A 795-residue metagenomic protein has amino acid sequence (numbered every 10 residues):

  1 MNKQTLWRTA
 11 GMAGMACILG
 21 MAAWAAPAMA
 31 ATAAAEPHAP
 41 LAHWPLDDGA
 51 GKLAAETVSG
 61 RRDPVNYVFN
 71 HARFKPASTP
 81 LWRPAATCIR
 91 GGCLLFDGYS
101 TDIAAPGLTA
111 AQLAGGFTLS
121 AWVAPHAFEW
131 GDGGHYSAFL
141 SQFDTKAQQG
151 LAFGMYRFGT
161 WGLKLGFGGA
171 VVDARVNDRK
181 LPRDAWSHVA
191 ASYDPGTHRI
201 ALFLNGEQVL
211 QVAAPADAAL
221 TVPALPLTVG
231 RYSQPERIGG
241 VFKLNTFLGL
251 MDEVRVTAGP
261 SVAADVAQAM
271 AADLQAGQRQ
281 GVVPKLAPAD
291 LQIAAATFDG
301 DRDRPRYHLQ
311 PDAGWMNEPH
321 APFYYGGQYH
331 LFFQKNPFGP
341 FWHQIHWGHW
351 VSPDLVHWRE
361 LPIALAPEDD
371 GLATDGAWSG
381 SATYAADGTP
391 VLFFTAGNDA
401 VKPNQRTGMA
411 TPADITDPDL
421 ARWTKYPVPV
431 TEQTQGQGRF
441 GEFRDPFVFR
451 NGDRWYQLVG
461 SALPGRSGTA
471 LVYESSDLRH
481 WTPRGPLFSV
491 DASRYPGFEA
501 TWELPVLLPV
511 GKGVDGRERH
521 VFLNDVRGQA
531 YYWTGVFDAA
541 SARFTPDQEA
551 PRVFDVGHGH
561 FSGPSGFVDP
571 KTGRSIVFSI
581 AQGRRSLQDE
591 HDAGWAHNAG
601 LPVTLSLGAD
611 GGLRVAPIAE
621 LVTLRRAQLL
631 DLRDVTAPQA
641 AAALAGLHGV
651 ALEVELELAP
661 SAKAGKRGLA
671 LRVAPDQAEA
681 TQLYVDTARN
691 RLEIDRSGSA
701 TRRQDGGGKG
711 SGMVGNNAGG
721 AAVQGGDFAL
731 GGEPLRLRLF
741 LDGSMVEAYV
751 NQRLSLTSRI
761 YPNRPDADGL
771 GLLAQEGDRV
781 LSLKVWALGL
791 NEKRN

Functional and structural regions predicted by a protein language model:
M1-R8: N-terminal secretory signal peptides that target proteins for export/translocation
G11-A23: Bacterial N-terminal signal peptides
A23-A33: Signal peptide processing junction and immediate N-terminal pro/mature segment of secreted/exported proteins
A31-P288, V635-A640, A645-D686, E693-G707: Extracellular glycan-associated modules
H43, C93, H188, E253 (+4 more regions): Extracellular/lumenal ectodomain signal focusing on beta-strand-rich modules and carbohydrate-recognition contexts
G98, D144-K146, R157, Y193-T197 (+8 more regions): A generic beta-sheet turn/junction motif
A271, Q275-D445, F449-G497, P509-G557 (+5 more regions): Beta-rich carbohydrate-recognition and catalytic domains
L291-T297, G528, A539-P551, D555-G559 (+1 more regions): Beta-rich accessory regions
